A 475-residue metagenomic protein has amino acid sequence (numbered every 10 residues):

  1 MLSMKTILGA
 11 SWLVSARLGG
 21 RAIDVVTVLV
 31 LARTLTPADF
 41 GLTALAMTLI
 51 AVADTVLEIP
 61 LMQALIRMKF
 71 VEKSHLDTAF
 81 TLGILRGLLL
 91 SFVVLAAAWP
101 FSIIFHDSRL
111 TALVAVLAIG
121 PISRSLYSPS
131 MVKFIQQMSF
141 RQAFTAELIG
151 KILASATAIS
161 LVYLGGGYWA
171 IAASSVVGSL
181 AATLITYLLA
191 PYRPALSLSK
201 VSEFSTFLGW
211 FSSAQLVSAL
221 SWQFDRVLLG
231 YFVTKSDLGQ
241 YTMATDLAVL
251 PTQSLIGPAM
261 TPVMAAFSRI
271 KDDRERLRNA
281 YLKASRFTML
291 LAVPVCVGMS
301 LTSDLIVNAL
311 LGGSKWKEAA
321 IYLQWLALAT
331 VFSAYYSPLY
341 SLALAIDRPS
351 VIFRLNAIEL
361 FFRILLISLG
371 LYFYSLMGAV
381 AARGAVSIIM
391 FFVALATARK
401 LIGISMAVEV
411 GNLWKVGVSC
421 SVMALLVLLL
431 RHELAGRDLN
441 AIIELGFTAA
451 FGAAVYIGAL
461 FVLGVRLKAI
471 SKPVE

Functional and structural regions predicted by a protein language model:
M1-L2, T6, R141, T145 (+5 more regions): Interhelical loop/hinge segments that connect adjacent transmembrane helices in multipass membrane
M1-V25, E58, Q63-I66, V71-T81 (+7 more regions): N-terminal membrane topogenesis motif
L2-P60, R86-P100, A115-A118, G150-I159 (+3 more regions): Signature of the first transmembrane helix
M4-T6, A32-A46, M68-T78, S91-I119 (+5 more regions): Membrane-interface helix-capping segments at transmembrane helix termini in multi-pass transporters
G20-D24, M47-I50, D54-I66, V116-I135 (+11 more regions): Short runs within selected transmembrane alpha-helices of multi-pass transporters and secretion channels
T34, T81-H106, A112-V116, A156-L164 (+3 more regions): Alpha-helical transmembrane segments of multi-pass membrane transport and lipid-handling proteins
V56-K73, D77, I135-Q136, A244 (+2 more regions): Helix-loop junctions and terminal segments of transmembrane helices in multi-pass membrane transport/translocation
R399-M406, L413, L425-E475: Membrane-proximal transmembrane or re-entrant/amphipathic helices at the cytosolic face
